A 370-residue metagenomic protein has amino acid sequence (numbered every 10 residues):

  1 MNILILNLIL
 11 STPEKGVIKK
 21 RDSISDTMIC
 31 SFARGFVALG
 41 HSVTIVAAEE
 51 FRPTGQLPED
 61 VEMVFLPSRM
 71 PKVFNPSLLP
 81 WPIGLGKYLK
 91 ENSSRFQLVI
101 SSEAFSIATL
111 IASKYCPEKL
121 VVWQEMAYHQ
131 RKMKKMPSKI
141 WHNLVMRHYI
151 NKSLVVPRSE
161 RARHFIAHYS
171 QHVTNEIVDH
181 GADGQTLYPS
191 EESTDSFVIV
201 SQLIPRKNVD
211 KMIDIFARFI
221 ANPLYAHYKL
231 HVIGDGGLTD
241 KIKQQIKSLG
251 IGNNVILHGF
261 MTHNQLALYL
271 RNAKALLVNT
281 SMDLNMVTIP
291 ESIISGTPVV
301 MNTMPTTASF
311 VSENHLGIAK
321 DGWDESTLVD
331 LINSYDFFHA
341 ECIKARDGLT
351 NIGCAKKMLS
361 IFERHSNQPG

Functional and structural regions predicted by a protein language model:
L4, V156, P189-R218, H231: Conserved donor-binding/catalytic core segment of Leloir-type glycosyltransferases
I24-S25, P80, Y128-N151, G184: Nucleotide-sugar donor phosphate/pyrophosphate-binding loop at the beta->alpha transition of glycosyltransferases
C30-R34, K90, P137-V156, Y169: Membrane-proximal helix-turn-helix segments that form the acceptor-binding/catalytic region of lipid-linked
R161, H180-G181: Carbohydrate-associated surface elements
R206, A308-L331: Change "using UDP/GDP/dTDP sugars" to "using nucleotide sugars
K241-M261: Nucleotide-activated donor-binding/catalytic signature segment of Leloir-type glycosyltransferases, i.e., the conserved
S281-M282: Aromatic "clamp/platform" in nucleotide-sugar-dependent glycosyltransferases that forms part of the donor/acceptor
P298-M301: Short hydrophobic beta-strand element within catalytic cores of glycosyltransferases and related nucleotide-activated
